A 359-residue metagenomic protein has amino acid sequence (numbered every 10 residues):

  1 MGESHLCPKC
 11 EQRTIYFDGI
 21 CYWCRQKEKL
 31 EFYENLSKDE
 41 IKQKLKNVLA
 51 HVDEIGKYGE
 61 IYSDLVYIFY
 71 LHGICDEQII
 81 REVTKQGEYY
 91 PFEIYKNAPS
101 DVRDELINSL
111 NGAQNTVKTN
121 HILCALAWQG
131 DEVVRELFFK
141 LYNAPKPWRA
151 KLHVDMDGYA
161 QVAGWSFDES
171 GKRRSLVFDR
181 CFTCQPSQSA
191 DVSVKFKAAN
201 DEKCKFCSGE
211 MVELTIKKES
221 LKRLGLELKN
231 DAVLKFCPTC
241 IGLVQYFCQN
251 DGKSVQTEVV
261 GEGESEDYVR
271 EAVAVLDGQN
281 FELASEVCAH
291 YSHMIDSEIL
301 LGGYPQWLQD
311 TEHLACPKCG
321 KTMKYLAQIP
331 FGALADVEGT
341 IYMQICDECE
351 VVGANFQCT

Functional and structural regions predicted by a protein language model:
G2-T359: Preference for intrinsically disordered or flexible, low-complexity segments and adjacent hinge/connector residues
